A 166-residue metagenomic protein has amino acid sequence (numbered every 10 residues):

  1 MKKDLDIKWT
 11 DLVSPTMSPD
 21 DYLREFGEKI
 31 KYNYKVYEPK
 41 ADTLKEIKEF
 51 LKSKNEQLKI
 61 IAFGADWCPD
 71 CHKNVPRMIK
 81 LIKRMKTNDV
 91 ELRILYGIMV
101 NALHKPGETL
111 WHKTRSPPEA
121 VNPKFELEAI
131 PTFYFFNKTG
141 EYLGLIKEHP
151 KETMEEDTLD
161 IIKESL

Functional and structural regions predicted by a protein language model:
M1-E56, S165-L166: N-terminal leader/targeting and pre-domain segments
K54, K86-N88: Short, structurally constrained coil/turn elements that cap an alpha-helix or connect an alpha-helix to the following
N55-C68: Short active-site neighborhood of thiol/selenol oxidoreductases, capturing the structured segment around
I61-F63, M78, N88-S116: Thiol-based oxidoreductase modules, predominantly thioredoxin-like and allied folds used for disulfide exchange
C68-C71, F133: The canonical Cys-X-X-Cys-His
H72-M85: Typically the conserved alpha-helix immediately C-terminal to a functionally engaged Cys/Sec in thioredoxin-like
W111, L127-L166: Non-catalytic, surface beta->alpha helical segment in thiol-disulfide oxidoreductase systems
R115-E126: Acidic, Ser/Thr-rich peripheral helices and adjacent loops at domain boundaries
